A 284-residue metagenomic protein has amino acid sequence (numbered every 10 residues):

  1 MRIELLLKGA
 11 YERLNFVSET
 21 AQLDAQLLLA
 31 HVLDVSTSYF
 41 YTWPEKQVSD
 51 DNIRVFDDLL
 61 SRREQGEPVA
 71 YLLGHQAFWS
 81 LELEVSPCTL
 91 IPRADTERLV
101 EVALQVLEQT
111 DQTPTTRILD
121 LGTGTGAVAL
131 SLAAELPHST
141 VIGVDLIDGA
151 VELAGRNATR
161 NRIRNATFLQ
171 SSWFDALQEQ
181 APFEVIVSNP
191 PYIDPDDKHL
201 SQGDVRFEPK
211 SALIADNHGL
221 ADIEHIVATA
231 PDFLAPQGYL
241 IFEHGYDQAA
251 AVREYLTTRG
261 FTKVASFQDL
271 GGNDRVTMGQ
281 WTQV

Functional and structural regions predicted by a protein language model:
M1-L33, S38-Y41, V48: Non-catalytic accessory regions of SAM-dependent methyltransferases
L14, L107, A158, A230 (+1 more regions): Conserved hydrophobic residues forming the short capping helix/wall of the S-adenosyl-L-methionine
L28, G66, T96, V128 (+5 more regions): Residue-level signal for inorganic ion chemistry
A30-Q105: Conserved AdoMet
P92, D120, G143, A215 (+1 more regions): Conserved SAM-binding loop
R98-H199: Conserved SAM/SAH cofactor-binding pocket of Class I
A181, Y192-D222: Mobile active-site "lid"/loop adjacent to the S-adenosyl-L-methionine
N217-W281: Conserved Class I SAM-dependent methyltransferase catalytic core
